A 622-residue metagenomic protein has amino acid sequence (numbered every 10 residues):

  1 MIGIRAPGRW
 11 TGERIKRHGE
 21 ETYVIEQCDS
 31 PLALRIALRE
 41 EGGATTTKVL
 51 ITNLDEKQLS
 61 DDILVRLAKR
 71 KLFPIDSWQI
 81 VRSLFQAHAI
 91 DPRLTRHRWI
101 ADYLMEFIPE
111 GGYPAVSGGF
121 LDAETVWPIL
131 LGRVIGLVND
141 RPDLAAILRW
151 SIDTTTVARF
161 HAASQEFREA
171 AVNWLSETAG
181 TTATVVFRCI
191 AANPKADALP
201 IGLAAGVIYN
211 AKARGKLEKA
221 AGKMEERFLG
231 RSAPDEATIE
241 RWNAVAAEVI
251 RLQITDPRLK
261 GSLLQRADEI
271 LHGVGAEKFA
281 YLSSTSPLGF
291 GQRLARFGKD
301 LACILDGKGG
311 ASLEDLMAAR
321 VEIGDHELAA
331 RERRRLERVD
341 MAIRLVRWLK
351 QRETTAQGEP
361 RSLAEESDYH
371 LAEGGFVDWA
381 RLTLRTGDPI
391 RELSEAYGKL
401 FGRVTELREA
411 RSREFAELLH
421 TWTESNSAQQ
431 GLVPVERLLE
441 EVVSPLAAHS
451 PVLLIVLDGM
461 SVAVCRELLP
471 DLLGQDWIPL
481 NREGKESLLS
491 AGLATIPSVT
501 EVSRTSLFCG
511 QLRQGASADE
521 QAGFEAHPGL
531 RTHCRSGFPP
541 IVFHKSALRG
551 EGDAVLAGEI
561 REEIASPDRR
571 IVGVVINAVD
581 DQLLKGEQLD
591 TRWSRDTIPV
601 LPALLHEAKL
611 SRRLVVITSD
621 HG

Functional and structural regions predicted by a protein language model:
M1-V452, G459-V615, S619-G622: …; additionally, a secondary subgroup of soluble metalloenzymes is captured
